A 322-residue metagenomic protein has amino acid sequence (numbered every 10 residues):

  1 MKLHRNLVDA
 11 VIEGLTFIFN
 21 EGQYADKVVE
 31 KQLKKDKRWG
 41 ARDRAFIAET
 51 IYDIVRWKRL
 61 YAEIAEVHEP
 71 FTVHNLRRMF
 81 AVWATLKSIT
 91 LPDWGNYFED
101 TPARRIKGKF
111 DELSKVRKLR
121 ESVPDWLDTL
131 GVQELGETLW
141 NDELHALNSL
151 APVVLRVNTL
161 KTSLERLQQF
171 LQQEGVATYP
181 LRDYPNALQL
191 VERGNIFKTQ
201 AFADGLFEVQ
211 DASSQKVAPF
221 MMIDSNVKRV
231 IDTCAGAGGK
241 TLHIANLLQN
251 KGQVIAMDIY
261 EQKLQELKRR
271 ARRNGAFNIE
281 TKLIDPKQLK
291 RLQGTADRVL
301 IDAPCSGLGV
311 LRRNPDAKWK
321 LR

Functional and structural regions predicted by a protein language model:
M1-K198: Class I Rossmann-like S-adenosyl-L-methionine
E165-R322: Rossmann-like S-adenosyl-L-methionine
